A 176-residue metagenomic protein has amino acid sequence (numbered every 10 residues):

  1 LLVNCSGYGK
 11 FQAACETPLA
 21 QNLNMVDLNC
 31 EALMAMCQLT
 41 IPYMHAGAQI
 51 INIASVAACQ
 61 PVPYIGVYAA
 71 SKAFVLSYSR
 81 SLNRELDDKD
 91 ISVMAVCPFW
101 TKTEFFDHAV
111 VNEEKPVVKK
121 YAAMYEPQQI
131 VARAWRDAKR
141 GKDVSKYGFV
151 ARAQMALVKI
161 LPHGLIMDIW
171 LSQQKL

Functional and structural regions predicted by a protein language model:
C5-K10: Conserved NAD(P)H cofactor-binding loop of Rossmann-fold oxidoreductase domains
A13-L23: Substrate-binding pocket helix/loop in short-chain dehydrogenase/reductase
C15, V62-G66: Active-site loop immediately N-terminal to the catalytic Tyr-X3-Lys motif of short-chain dehydrogenase/reductase
C37, S71: Active-site helix of classical SDR
Y43-M44, Q60, S81-S92: Active-site-adjacent segment of SDR/Rossmann-fold oxidoreductases
S55: Residue(s) in the substrate-gating loop at a strand-loop-helix junction that position the organic substrate next
D88-F149: SDR active-site lid
